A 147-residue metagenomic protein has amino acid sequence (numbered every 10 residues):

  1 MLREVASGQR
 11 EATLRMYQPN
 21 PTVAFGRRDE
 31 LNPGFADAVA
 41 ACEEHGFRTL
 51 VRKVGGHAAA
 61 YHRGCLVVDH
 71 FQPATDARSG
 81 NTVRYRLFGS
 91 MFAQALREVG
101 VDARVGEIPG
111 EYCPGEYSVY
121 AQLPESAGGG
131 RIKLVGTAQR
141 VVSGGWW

Functional and structural regions predicted by a protein language model:
M1-K53: N-terminal low-complexity, intrinsically disordered segments
A12, G64-L66, G115-Y117: Change "...and in nucleic-acid phosphodiester-cleaving endonucleases..." to "...and in nucleic-acid processing enzymes
Y17, A58-A60, P109-C113: A short beta-turn/loop motif at secondary-structure boundaries
R27, F71-Y85: Short histidine-centered catalytic/ligand-binding loop motif
E30, P73-T75, L123-A127: Short loop segments at secondary-structure junctions
A41, G64-A74: A glycine- and small-aliphatic-rich helix-loop capping segment at beta-alpha/alpha-beta transitions that lines
K53-A59, G64-C65: Short glycine-enriched loops at secondary-structure junctions
G80-W147: Catalytic beta-strand/loop module used to bind and position nucleotide/cofactor moieties in cofactor-attachment
